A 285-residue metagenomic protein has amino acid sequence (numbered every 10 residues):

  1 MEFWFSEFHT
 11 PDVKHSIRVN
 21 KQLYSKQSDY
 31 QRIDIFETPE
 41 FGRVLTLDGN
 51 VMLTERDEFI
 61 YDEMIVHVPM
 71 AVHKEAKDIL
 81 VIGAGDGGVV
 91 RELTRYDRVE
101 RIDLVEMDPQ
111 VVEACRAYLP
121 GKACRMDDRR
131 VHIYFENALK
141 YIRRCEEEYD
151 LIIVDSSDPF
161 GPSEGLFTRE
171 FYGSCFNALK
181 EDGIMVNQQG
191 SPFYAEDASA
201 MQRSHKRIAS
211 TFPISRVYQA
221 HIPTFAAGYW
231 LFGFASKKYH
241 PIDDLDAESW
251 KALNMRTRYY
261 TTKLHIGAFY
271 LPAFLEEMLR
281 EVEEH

Functional and structural regions predicted by a protein language model:
M1-D34, A227-H285: SAM/dcSAM-binding transferase cores
M1-M52, D57-E63, H67-M70, K74: N-terminal accessory segments
E2-W4, S28, L53-D182, Y194-M201 (+1 more regions): The AdoMet/dcAdoMet-binding core of the Class I SAM-like
N50, Q189-G190: Glycine- and acidic
E92, Y96, R207-T211, K237: Alpha-helical structural signal in soluble globular domains
Y172-G173, A198-Q219, G233: Conserved Class I S-adenosyl-L-methionine
D182-Q189: Conserved beta-strand signature within the Rossmann-like core of class I S-adenosyl-L-methionine
A220-T224: Short proline/glycine-enriched turn/loop segments at secondary-structure junctions
